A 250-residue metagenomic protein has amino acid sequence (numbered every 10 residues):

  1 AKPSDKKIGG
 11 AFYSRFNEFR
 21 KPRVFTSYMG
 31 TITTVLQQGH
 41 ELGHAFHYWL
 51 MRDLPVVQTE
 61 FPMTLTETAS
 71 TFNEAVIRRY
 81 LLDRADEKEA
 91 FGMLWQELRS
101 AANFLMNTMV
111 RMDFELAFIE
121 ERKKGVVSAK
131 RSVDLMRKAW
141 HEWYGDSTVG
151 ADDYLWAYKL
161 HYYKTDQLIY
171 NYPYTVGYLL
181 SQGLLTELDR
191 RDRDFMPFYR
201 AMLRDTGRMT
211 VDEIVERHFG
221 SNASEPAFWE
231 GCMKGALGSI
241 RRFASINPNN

Functional and structural regions predicted by a protein language model:
A1-G39, G43-H47: Active-site-adjacent "gating/activation" loops or surface patches in catalytic cores
K2-S4, Q38, F46, D83 (+4 more regions): C-terminal, non-catalytic "cap/extension" segments appended to globular domains
S14, H44, Y48-P55, R79-D83: Conserved helix-loop functional segments at active or binding sites
R23-S27, L54-F61, M93-S100, I119: Short beta-alpha connecting loops at secondary-structure transitions that line or flank enzyme active sites
M29, T33, E60-T64, A101 (+2 more regions): Short, solvent-exposed segments of well-ordered alpha helices
M29-T33, G43-H44, I77-R78, L179 (+1 more regions): Short, glycine-/Ser/Thr-/acidic-enriched flexible segments
L36-Q37, Y48-A75: Post-HEXXH active-site segment of zinc metalloproteases
P62-A90, E97-R99, N103, G177: Post-HExxH zinc-binding segment in Zn-dependent metallohydrolases
